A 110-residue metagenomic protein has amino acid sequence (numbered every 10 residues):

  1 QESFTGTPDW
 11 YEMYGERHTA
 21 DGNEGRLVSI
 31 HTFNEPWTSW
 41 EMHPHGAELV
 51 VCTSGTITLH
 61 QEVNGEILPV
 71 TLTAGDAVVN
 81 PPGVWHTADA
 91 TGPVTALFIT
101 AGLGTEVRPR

Functional and structural regions predicted by a protein language model:
Q1-S39: A short, N-terminal "cap"/entry segment at the start of jelly-roll beta-barrel domains of the cupin/DSBH fold
N23, E35-L49, G65-E66: A short beta-loop-beta micro-motif enriched in histidine and acidic residues
N34-P36, P81-V84: Short acidic (Asp/Glu) patches
T38, G55-Q61, D76-A77: Short beta-strand segments in beta-sandwich/barrel cores
P44-L59, I99: Short, conserved beta-strand element in jelly-roll/cupin
N64-P82: Short acidic-glycine-tyrosine-enriched beta hairpin
T87-R110: Double-stranded beta-helix
